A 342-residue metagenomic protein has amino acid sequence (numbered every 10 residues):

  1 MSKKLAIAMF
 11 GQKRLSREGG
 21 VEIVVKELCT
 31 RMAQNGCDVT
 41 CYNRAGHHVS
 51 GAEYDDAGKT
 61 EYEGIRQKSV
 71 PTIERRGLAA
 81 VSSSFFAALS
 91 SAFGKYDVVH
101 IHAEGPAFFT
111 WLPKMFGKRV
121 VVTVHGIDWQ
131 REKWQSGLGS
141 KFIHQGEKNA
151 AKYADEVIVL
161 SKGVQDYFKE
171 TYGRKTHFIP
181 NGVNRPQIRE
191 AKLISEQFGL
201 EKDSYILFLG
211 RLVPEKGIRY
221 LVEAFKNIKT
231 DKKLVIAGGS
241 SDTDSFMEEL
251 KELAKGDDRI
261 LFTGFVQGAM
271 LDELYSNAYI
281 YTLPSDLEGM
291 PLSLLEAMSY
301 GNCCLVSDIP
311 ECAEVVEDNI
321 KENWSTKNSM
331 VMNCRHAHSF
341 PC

Functional and structural regions predicted by a protein language model:
I23, S204, F208, V213-N227 (+1 more regions): A conserved mid-protein helix/loop that constitutes part of the nucleotide-sugar donor-binding site
A79-A92, Y96-H125, W129: An aromatic- and histidine-rich active-site surface loop
L89-A92, M115, G139-V157: Membrane-proximal helix-turn-helix segments that form the acceptor-binding/catalytic region of lipid-linked
G163, G182: Carbohydrate-associated surface elements
M247-V266: Nucleotide-activated donor-binding/catalytic signature segment of Leloir-type glycosyltransferases, i.e., the conserved
F265-V266, E273-A278: Short alpha-helical donor nucleotide-sugar binding micro-motif in glycosyltransferases
D286: Aromatic "clamp/platform" in nucleotide-sugar-dependent glycosyltransferases that forms part of the donor/acceptor
C303-V306: Short hydrophobic beta-strand element within catalytic cores of glycosyltransferases and related nucleotide-activated
